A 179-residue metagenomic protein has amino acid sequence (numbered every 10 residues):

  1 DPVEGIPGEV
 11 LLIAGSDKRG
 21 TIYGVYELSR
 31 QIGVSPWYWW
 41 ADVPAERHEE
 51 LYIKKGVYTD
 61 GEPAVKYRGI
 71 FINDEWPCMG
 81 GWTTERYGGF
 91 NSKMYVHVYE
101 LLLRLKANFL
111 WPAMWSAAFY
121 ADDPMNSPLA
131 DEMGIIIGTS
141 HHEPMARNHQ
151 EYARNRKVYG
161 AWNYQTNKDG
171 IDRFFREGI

Functional and structural regions predicted by a protein language model:
D1-I171: Feature activates predominantly on carbohydrate-active enzymes
R176-I179: Short, intrinsically disordered, charge-balanced linker/junction segments flanking boundaries in proteins
